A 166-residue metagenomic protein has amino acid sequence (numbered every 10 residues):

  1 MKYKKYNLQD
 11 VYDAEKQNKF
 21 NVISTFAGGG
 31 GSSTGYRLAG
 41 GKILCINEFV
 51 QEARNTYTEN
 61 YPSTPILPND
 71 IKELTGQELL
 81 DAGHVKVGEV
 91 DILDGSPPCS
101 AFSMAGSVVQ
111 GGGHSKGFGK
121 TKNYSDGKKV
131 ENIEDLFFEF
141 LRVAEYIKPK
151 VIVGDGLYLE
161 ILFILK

Functional and structural regions predicted by a protein language model:
M1-K166: Conserved active-site and SAM-binding loop architecture of S-adenosyl-L-methionine-dependent nucleic-acid
